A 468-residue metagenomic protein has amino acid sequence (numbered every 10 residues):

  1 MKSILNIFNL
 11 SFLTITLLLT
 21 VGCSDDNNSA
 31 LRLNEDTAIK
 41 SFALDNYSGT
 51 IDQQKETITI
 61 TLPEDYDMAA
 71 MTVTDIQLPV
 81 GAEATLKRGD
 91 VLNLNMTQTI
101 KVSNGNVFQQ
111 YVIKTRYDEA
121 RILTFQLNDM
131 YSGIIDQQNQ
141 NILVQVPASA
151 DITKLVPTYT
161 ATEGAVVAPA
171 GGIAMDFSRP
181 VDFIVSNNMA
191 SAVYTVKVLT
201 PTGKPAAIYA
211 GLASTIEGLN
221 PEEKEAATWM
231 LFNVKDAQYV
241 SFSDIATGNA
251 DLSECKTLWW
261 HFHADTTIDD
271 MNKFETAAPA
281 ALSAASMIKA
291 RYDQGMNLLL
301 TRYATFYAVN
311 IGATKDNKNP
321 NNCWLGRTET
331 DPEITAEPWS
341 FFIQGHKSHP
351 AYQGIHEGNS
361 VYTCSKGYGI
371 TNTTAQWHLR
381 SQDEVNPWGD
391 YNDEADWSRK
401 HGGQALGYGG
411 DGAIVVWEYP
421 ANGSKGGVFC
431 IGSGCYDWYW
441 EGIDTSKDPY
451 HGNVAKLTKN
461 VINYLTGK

Functional and structural regions predicted by a protein language model:
M1-F12: Bacterial N-terminal signal peptides that target proteins for export
L18-G22: C-terminal motif of bacterial Sec signal peptides marking the signal peptidase cleavage site
S24-A206: Beta-rich interaction/scaffold domains
P205-T215: Short beta-strand segments enriched in small/hydrophobic residues
T215-T314: Helical hinge/lid and interdomain linker segments adjacent to catalytic or ligand-binding clefts that mediate domain
D270-T374: A glycine-rich, often tryptophan-bearing local segment used as a flexible ligand/cofactor-contacting loop or short
E333, E337-S433: Catalytic beta-strand/loop cores that center a nucleophilic Ser/Cys/Thr and support acyl-enzyme chemistry
G409-K468: Extracellular ligand-binding/catalytic regions of CAZymes and related secreted enzymes and adhesion modules
